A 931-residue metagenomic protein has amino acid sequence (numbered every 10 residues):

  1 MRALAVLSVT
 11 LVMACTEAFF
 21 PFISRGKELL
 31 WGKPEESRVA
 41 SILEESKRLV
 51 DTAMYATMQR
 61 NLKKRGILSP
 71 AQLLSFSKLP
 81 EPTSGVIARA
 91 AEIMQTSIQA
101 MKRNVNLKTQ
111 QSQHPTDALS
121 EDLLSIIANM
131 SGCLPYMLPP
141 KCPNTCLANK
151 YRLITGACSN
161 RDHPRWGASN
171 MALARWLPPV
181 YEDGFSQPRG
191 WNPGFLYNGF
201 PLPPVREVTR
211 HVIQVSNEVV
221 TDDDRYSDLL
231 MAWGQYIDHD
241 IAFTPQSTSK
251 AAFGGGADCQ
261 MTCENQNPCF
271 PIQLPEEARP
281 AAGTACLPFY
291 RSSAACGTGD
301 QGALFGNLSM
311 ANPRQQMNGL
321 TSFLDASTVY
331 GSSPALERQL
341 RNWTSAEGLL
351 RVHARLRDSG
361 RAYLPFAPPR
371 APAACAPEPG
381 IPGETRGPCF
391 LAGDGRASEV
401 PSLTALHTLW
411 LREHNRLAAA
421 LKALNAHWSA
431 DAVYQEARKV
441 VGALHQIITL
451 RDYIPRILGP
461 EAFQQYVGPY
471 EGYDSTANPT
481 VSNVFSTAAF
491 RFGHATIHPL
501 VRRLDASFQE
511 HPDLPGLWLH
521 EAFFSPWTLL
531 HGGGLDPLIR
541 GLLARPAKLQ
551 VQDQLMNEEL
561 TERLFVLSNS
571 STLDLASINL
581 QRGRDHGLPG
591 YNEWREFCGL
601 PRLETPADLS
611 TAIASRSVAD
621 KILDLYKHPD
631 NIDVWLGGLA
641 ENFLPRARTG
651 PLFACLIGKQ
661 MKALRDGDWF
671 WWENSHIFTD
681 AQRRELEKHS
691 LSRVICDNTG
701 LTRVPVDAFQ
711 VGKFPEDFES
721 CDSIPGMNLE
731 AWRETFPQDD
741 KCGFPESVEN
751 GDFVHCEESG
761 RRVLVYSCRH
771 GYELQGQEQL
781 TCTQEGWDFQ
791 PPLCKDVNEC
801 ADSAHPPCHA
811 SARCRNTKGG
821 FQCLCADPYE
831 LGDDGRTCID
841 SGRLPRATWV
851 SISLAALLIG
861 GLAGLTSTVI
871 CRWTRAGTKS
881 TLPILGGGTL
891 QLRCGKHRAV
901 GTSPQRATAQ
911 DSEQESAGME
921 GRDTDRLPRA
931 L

Functional and structural regions predicted by a protein language model:
M1-R2, C768: Conserved S/T- and glycine-rich ATP-binding loop of Class I adenylate-forming
R2-P401, A419, L424-C742, L890-R906 (+2 more regions): Terminal regions of secretory-pathway proteins
V400-R412: Alpha-helical bundle segments that constitute or directly flank the non-heme di-iron/ferroxidase center
H414-R416: Secondary-structure-rich domain cores
Q738-Q822, A826-V900, P904, T908-Q910 (+1 more regions): Conserved N-terminal submotifs of small, disulfide-stabilized extracellular modules
